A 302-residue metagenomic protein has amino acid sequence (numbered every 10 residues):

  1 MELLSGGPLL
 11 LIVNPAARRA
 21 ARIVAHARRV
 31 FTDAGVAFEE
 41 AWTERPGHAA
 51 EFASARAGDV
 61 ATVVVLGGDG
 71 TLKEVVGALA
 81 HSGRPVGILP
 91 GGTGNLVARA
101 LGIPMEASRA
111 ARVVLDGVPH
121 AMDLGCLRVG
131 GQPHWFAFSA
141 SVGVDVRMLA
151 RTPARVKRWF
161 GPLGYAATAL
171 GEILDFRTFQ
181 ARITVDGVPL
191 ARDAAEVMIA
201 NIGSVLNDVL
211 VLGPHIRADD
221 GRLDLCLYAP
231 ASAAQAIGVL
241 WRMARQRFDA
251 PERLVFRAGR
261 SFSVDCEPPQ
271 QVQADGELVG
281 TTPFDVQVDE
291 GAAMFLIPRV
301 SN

Functional and structural regions predicted by a protein language model:
M1-V63, K73, S108-R109, N302: ATP/NTP phosphate-donor binding region
I12, R22, A34, T43 (+2 more regions): Catalytic core of DAGKc-family lipid kinases
P15, L66-G68, G91-G92: Glycine-rich beta-strand-to-loop/alpha-helix junction loops that act as flexible
T43, V185-D186, A191, R217 (+1 more regions): ATP/nucleoside-binding phosphotransfer catalytic cores, i.e., glycine-rich phosphate-binding loops
A49, D69, V197: Short conserved active-site loop signatures built around small residues
T71-S82: Short Gly/Thr/Asp-enriched flexible loops that form oxyanion-binding sites at enzyme active sites
S141, D145, M198-P214, L278: Glycine-rich phosphate/pyrophosphate-binding beta-alpha loops
V156-G164, V205-Q235: Gly/Ser/Thr-rich active-site loops/lids in small-molecule metabolic enzymes that frequently grip phosphoryl groups
